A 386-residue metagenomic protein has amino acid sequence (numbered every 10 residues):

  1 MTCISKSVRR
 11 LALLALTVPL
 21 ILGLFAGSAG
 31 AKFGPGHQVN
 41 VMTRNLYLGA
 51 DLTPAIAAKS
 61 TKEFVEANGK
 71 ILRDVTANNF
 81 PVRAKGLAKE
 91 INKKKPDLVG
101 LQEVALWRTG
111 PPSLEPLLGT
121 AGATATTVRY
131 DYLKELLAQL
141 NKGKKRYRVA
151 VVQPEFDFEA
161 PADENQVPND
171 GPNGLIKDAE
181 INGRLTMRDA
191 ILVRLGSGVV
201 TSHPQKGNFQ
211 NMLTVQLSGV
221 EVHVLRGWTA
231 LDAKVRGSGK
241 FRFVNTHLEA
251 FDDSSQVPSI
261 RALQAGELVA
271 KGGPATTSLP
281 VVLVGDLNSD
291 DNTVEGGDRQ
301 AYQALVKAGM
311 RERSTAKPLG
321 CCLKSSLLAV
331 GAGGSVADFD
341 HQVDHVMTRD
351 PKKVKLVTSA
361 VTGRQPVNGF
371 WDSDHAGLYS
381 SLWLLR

Functional and structural regions predicted by a protein language model:
M1-V8: N-terminal secretory signal peptides that target proteins for export/translocation
A12-G23: Bacterial N-terminal signal peptides
A29-G171, H341, R386: N-terminal, active-site-proximal structural segment of metallo-dependent hydrolase catalytic domains
K32, S197-Q205, S255, S259-A262 (+2 more regions): Metal-dependent phosphoester-hydrolase catalytic domains
V41-L46, R83, L87-S113, L117-L118 (+7 more regions): Active-site beta-strand/loop signature of hydrolases that rely on acidic residues for catalysis
T61-N78, P111-T127, F158-N182, P204-E221 (+2 more regions): Surface-exposed intrinsically disordered loops and tails
L140-N141, R146-F241, N245, V354-G363: A well-ordered secondary-structure block
